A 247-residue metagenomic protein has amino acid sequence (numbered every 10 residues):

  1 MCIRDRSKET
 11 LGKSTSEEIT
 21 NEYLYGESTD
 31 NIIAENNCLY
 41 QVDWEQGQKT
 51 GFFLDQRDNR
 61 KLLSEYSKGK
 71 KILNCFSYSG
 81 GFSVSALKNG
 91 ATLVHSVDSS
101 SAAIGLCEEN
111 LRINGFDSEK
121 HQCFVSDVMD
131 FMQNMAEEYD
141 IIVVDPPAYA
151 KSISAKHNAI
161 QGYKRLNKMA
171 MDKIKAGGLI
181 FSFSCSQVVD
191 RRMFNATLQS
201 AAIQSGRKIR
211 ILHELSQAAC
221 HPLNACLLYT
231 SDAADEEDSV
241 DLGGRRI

Functional and structural regions predicted by a protein language model:
M1-D5, Y229-A234: Conserved small/polar residues in nucleotide/adenosyl-binding loops
R4-F52: Non-catalytic substrate-recognition/targeting regions of SAM-dependent transferases
K70-C75: Conserved class I S-adenosyl-L-methionine
G81-G90: Conserved SAM-binding loop of SAM-dependent methyltransferases across substrates and taxa, primarily the Class I
L93-D98: Conserved SAM-binding motif I beta-strand of class I
G105-A136: S-adenosyl-L-methionine
V128-A201: S-adenosylmethionine
L179-S231, S239: C-terminal catalytic and target-recognition region of SAM-dependent MTase-like enzymes, primarily methyltransferases
